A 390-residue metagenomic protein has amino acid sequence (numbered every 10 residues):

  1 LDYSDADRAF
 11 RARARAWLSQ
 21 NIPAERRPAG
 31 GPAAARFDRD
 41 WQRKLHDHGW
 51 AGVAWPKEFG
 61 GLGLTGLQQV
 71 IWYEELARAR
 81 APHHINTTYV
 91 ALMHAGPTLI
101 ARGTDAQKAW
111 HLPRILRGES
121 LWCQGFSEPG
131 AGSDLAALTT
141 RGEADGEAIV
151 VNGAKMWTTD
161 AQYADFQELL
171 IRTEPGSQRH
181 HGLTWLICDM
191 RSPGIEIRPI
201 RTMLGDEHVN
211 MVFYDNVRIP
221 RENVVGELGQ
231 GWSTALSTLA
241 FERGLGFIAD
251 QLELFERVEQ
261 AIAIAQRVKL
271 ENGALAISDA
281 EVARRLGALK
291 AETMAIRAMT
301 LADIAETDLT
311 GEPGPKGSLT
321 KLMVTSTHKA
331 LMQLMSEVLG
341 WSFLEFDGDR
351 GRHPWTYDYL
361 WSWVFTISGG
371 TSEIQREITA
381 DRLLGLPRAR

Functional and structural regions predicted by a protein language model:
L1-V90, W110, R114-R117, K269 (+6 more regions): Amphipathic, small/basic residue-rich leader segments at the start of a protein or domain
R26-P32, L270-A280, M294-R350: C-terminal helix-coil-helix/basic helical segment that borders enzyme active sites and/or dimer interfaces and provides
H46-A109, P113-E119, T159-F166, T293 (+5 more regions): Internal helix-loop-helix
L67-L76, H94, W232-F247, L339-R390: Glycine-rich phosphate/cofactor-binding loops in nucleotide/flavin-utilizing enzymes
G118-F126, L170: A short, Trp-centered hydrophobic/proline-enriched beta-strand micro-motif
T140-E143: A structural signal for short hydrophobic beta-strand segments in well-ordered beta-sheet cores
A148, N152-R198: A short core secondary-structure module
I195-A295, F365: Glycine-rich beta->alpha junctions and the first turn(s) of the following alpha-helix
